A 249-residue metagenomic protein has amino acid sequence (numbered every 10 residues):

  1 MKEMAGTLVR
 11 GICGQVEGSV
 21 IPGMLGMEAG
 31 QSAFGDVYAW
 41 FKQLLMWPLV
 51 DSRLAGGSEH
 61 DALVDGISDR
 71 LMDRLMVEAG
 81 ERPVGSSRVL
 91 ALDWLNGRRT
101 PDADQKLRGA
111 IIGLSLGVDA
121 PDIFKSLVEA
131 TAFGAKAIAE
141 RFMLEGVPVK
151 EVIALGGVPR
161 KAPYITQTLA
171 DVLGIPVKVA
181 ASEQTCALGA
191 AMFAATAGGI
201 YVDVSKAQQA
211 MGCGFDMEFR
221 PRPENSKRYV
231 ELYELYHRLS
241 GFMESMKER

Functional and structural regions predicted by a protein language model:
K2-R249: Glycine/Thr-rich phosphate-binding loops that ligate phosphate moieties of nucleotide and other phosphorylated ligands
